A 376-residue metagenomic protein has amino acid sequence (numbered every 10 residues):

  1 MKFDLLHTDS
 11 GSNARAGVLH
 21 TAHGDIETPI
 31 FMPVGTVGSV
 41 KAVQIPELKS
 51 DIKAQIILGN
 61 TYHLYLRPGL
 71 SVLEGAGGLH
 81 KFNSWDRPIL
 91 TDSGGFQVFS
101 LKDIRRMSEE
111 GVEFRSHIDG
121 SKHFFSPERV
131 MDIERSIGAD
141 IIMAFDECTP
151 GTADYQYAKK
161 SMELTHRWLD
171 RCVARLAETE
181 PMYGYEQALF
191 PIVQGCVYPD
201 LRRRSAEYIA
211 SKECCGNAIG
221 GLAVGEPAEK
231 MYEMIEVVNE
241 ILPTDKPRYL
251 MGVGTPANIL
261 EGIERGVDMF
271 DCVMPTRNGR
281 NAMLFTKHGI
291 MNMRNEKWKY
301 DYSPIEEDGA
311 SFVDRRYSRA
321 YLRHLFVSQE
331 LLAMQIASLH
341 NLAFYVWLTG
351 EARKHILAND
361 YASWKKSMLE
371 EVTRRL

Functional and structural regions predicted by a protein language model:
M1-M182, E296-K299: Non-catalytic, usually N-terminal nucleic-acid engagement modules in DNA/RNA processing proteins
M1-V18, I26-P33, K41-A42, D146-T152 (+1 more regions): C-terminal extensions of enzymes
G24, I57, D92, E134 (+5 more regions): Conserved, mostly hydrophobic/aromatic
G69-A76, G279-M293, V346-T349: C-terminal helical cap(s) of enzyme catalytic domains, especially alpha/beta-barrels
R129, I133, I137, K160 (+6 more regions): A non-catalytic, amphipathic alpha-helix used as a structural packing/dimerization or gating element in enzyme scaffolds
G138, L169, V173-L176, E180 (+4 more regions): Structural signal for hydrophobic packing residues in well-ordered secondary-structure cores of soluble enzyme domains
G151-D154, K159, G216-L222, L331-M334: Glycine- and acidic
E163, R175, T179, G184-I305: Glycine-rich phosphate/ribose-binding loops and adjacent secondary-structure elements that form binding surfaces
